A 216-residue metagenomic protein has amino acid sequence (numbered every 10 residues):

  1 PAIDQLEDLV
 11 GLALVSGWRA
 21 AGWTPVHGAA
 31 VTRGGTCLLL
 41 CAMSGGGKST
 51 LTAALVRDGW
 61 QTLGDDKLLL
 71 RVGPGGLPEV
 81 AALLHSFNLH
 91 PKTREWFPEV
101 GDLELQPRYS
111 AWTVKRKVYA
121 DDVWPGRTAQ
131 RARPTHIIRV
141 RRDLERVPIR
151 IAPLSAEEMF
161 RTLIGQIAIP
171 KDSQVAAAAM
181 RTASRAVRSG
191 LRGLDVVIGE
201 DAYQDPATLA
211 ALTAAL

Functional and structural regions predicted by a protein language model:
P1-S16: Charged, amphipathic alpha-helical linker segments immediately N-terminal to NTP-binding catalytic cores
E7, G11, T24, A177-M180: Short, well-ordered alpha-helical scaffold segments within catalytic/effector domains
G17-A30: Pre-Walker A adenine-sensing motif
G28-M43, R57-L216: Glycine-rich, often acidic-flanked micro-motifs that create phosphate/phosphodiester-binding or positioning elements
K48: Conserved lysine of the Walker
L51-T52: Post-Walker A alpha-helix
